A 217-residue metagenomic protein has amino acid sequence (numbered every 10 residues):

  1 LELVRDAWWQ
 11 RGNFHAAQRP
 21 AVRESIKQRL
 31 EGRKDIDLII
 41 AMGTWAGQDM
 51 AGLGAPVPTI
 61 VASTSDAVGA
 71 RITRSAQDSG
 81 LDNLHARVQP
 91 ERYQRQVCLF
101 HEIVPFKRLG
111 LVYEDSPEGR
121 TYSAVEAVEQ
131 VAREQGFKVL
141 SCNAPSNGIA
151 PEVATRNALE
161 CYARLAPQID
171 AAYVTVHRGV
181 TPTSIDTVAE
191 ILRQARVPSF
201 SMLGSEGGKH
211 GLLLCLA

Functional and structural regions predicted by a protein language model:
E2-V4, W8-D37, D49, T155-A171: Short, well-structured alpha-helical segments in soluble
A7-Q18, R87-R92, E114-A124, N143-R156 (+2 more regions): Hinge/beta->alpha junction and helix N-cap segments in small-molecule ligand-binding domains
E31-G43, I60-A62, G110-Y113, A166-T181 (+1 more regions): Periplasmic-binding protein-like
W45-Q48, S65-G69, D115-G119, S146-N147 (+2 more regions): Solvent-exposed loop/turn segments at secondary-structure junctions within structured extracellular/periplasmic domains
P58-R71, T187-L212: Venus flytrap/periplasmic-binding-protein-like
R71-L99, K209-A217: Short beta-strand elements at the ligand-binding edges of bilobed clamshell
H85-Q135: An alpha-beta-alpha
G119-A195: Pocket-lining segment of extracytoplasmic ligand-binding domains
